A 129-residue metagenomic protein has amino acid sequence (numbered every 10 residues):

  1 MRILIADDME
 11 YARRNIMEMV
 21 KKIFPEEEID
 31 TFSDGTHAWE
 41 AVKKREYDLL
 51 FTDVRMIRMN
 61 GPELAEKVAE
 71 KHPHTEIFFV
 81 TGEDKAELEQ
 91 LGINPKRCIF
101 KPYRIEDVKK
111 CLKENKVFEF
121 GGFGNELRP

Functional and structural regions predicted by a protein language model:
D7, D53-V54: Active-site residues of response regulator receiver
E10-D30: Two-component/phosphorelay signaling modules centered on CheY-like receiver
F24, K43-R45, K67-T75, L91-I93: Conserved phosphotransfer cores of two-component systems
T31-L49: Acidic, metal-coordinating helix/loop segments flanking the phosphotransfer/catalytic sites of two-component signaling
D34, N60-L64: Acidic catalytic/metal-coordinating carboxylates
I57: The feature encodes the CheY-like receiver
F78-V80: Hydrophobic/aromatic residues positioned on beta-strands within the core alpha/beta folds
Y103-E114: C-terminal output helix
